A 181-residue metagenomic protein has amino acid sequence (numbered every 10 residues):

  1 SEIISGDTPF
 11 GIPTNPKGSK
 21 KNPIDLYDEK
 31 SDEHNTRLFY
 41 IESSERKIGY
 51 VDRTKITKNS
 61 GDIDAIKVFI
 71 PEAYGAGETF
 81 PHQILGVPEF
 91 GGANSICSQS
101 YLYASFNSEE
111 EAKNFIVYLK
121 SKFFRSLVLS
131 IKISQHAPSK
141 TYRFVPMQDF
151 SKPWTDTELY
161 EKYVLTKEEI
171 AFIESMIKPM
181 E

Functional and structural regions predicted by a protein language model:
S1-S98, S105-K167: C-terminal substrate-recognition regions of SAM-dependent nucleic acid methyltransferases
A171-E181: Short, amphipathic C-terminal "tail helix"
